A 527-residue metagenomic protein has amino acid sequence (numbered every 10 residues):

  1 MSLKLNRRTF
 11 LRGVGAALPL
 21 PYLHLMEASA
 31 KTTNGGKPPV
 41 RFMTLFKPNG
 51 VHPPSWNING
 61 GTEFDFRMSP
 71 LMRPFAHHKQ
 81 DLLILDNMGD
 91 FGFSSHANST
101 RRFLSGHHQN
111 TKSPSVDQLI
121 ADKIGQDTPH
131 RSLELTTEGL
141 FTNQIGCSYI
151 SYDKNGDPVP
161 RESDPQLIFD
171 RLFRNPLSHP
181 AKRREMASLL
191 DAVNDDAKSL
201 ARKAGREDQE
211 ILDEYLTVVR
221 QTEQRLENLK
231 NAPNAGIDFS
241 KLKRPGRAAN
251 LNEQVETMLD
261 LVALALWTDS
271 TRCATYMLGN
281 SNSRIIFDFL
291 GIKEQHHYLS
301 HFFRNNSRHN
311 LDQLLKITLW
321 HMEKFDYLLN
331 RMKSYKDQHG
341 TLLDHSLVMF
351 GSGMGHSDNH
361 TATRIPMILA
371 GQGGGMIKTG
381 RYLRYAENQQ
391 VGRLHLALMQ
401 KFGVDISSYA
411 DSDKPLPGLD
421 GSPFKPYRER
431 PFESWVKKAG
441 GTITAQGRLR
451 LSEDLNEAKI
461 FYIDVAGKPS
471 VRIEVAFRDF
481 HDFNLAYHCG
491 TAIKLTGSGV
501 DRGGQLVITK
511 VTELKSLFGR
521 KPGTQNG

Functional and structural regions predicted by a protein language model:
M1-R430: Ligand-binding pockets and gating/stacking loops
F66, A476-F483: N-terminal post-signal-peptidase region of extra-cytosolic proteins
R428-G441: Short boundary/loop segments of OB/S1/cold-shock single-stranded nucleic-acid-binding domains
G440-E457: Structural detector for short beta-strands of small beta-barrel domains
T444-L449, G490-G499: OB-fold and OB-like beta-barrel modules that bind single-stranded nucleic acids
E457-V475: OB-fold (S1/OB) nucleic-acid-binding surfaces
F480-K494: Short nucleic-acid-contacting surface segments enriched for D/E, G, S/T with interspersed K/R
R502-G523: OB-fold/S1-family single-stranded nucleic acid-binding modules
